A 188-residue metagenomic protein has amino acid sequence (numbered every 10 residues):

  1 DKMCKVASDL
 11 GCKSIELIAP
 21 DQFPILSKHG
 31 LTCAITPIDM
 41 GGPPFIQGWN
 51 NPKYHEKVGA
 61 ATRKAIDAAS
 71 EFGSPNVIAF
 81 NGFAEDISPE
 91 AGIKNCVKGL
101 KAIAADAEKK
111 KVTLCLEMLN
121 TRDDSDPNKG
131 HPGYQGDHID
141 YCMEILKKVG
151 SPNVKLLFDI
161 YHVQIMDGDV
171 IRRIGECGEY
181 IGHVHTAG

Functional and structural regions predicted by a protein language model:
D1, L17-A19, I35-I38, A79-N81 (+3 more regions): A cross-domain feature marking catalytic cores of carbohydrate-active enzymes and several ubiquitous metabolic/repair
D1, T32, E179: Mobile, glycine- and charge-enriched loop segments and immediately flanking short secondary-structure elements within
D1-A7, A19-Q22, Y54-D67, D140 (+1 more regions): Short, acidic/polar
V6-S8, V97, K101-G188: Acidic/histidine-rich catalytic cores of soluble enzymes
L10-K101, E108-K109, T113: Structural motif corresponding to the early beta-alpha repeats
